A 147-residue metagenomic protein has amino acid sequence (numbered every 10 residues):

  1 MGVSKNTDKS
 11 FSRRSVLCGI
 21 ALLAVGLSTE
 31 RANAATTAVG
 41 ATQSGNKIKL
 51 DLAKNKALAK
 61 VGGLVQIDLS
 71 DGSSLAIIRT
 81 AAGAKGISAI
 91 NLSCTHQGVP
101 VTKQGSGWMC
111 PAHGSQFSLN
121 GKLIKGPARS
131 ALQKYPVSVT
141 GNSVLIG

Functional and structural regions predicted by a protein language model:
G2-L27: N-terminal secretory signal peptides and thylakoid transit peptides that target proteins across membranes
S10, K49, S88, P111 (+1 more regions): Short aromatic/basic micro-patch
I20, G62, G114: Short amphipathic alpha-helical/adjacent loop interface patches that line ligand and macromolecule-binding sites
S28-A32: Hydrophobic membrane-targeting alpha-helices
N33-T95, V99-Q104, K134-G147: N-terminal pre-ligand scaffold of iron-sulfur
W108-G114, I124-L132: Short cysteine/histidine-rich metal-coordination sites, predominantly Zn2+-binding motifs
S118: Short, acidic, Ser/Thr-enriched surface-loop or helix-capping motifs
